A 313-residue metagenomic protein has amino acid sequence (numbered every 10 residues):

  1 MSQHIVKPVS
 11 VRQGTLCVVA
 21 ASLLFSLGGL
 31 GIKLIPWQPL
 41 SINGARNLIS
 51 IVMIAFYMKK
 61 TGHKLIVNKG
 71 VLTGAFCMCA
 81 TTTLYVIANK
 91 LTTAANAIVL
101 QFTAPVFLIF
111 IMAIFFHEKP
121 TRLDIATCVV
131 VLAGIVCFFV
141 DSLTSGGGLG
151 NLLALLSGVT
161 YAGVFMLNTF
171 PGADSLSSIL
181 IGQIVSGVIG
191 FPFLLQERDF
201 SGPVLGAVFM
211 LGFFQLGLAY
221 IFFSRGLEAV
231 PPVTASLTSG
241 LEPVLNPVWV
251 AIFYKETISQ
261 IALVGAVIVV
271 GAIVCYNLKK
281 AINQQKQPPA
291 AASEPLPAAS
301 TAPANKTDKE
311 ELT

Functional and structural regions predicted by a protein language model:
S2-K7, N47, V140, G240-T313: C-terminal-most transmembrane helix of multi-pass membrane proteins
Q3-P8, F25-L30, I49-V67, T83 (+5 more regions): Membrane-interface helix-cap regions at the ends of transmembrane helices in multi-pass membrane proteins
S22-F25, L30-I32, P39, S50-I54 (+3 more regions): Transmembrane alpha-helical segments that form core, pore/gating elements of small-molecule transporters/exporters
L24, K60-N96, Q101, C137 (+1 more regions): Specific transmembrane alpha-helical segments of multi-pass solute transporters/efflux pumps, especially DMT/EamA
S41-G44, L48-V52, V86-H117, S157 (+1 more regions): Specific alpha-helical transmembrane segments that line the substrate/conduction pathway and gating interfaces
I54, F76-M78, F110-I111, P120-V140 (+3 more regions): Hydrophobic transmembrane alpha-helices of multi-pass small-molecule transport proteins
Y57-T61, A104-A126, F138, V244-V264: C-terminal transmembrane-helix exit sites in multi-pass transporters
A97-T103, N168-V185, L216-I252: Helix-helix packing/entry segments at the starts of transmembrane helices
